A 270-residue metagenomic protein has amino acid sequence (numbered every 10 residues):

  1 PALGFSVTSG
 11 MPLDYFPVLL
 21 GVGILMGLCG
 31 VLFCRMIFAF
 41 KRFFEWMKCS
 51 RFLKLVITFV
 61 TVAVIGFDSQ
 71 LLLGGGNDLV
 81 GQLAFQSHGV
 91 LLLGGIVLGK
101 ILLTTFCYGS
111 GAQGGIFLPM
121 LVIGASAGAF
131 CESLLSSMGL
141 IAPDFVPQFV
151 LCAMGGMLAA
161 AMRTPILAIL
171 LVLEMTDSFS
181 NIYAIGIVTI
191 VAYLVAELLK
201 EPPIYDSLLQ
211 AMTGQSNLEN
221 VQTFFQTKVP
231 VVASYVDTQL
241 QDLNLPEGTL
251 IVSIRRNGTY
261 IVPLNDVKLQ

Functional and structural regions predicted by a protein language model:
P1-S216: Alpha-helical transmembrane segments and immediately membrane-proximal extracytoplasmic
G21, L170-V172, Q226-K228, L250-S253: Structured core elements
Q70, P119, P165, P230 (+2 more regions): Proline-rich low-complexity regions
N77, N181, N217-N220, N244 (+2 more regions): Detector for Asparagine
G111, T164, N220-V221, S234 (+1 more regions): Short flexible coil/turn linkers enriched for glycine and charged/polar residues that connect secondary-structure
K200, E219-N220, K268-L269: Short alpha-helix boundary/capping motifs
A211-T227: Membrane-cytosol interface motif
V231, Y235-Q270: Cytosolic Rossmann-like ligand/nucleotide-binding regulatory domains
